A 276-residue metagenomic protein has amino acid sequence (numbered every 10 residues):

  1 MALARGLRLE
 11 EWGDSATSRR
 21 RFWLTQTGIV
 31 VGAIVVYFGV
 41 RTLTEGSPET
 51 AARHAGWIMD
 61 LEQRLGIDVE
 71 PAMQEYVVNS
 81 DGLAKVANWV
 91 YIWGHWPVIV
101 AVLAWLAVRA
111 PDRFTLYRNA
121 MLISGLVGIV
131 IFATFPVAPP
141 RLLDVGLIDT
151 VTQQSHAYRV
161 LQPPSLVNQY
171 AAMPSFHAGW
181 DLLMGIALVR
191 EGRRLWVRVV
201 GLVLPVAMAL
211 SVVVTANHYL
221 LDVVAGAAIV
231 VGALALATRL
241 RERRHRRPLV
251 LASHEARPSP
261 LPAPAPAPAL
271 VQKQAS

Functional and structural regions predicted by a protein language model:
M1-P97: N-terminal transmembrane-helix/juxtamembrane module of multi-pass inner/ER membrane proteins
A2-E10, T238-L251: Membrane-interface capping segments at transmembrane-helix boundaries
R21, T25, I29, T115-A120 (+2 more regions): Alpha-helical transmembrane segments of integral membrane proteins
V35-G39, G125-A133, V203-A216: Aromatic-anchored segments of alpha-helical transmembrane domains
P48-W57, A107-V197, R244-Q274: Membrane-interface loops
W89-A104, L126, H177-L182: Hydrophobic alpha-helical transmembrane segments
P139-G146, N168-A172, A207-A233: Interfacial helix-loop-helix junctions of multi-pass membrane proteins
G185-R190, V230-T238: Hydrophobic transmembrane alpha-helices
